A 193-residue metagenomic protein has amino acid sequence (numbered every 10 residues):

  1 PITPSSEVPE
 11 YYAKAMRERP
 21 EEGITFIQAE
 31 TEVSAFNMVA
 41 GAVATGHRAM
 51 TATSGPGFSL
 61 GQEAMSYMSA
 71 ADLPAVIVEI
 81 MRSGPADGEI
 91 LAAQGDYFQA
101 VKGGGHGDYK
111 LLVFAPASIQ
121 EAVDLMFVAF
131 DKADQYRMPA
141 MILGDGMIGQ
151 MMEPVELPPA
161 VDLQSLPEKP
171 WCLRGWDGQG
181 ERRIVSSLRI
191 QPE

Functional and structural regions predicted by a protein language model:
P1-G103, K110, S118, F127 (+1 more regions): Thiamine diphosphate
R17-R19, R48, R82, R137 (+3 more regions): Arginine residue identity/basic-tract feature
I24, A140-E193: Conformationally flexible catalytic loops at phosphate/diphosphate-handling active centers
G41, G57, G88, G103-G104 (+3 more regions): Glycine-centered flexibility motif
G46-T53, D72-I80, V101, D124-A133 (+2 more regions): Short secondary-structure transition/capping segments
A70, G105-H106, A133-Y136: Arginine/glycine-rich "motif VI" loop of SF2 helicases in the C-terminal RecA-like domain
F114, S118-P154, P158: Conserved anion/nucleotide-ligand pocket segment
